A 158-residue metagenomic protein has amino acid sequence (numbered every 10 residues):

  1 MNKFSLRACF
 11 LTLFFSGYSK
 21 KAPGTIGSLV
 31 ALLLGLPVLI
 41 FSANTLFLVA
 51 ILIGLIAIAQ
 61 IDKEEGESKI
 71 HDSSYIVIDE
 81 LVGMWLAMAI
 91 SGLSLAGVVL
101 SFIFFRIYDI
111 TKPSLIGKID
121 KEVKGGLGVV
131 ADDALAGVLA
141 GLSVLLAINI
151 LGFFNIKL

Functional and structural regions predicted by a protein language model:
M1-E67, S74, L81-L158: Hydrophobic alpha-helical transmembrane segments
